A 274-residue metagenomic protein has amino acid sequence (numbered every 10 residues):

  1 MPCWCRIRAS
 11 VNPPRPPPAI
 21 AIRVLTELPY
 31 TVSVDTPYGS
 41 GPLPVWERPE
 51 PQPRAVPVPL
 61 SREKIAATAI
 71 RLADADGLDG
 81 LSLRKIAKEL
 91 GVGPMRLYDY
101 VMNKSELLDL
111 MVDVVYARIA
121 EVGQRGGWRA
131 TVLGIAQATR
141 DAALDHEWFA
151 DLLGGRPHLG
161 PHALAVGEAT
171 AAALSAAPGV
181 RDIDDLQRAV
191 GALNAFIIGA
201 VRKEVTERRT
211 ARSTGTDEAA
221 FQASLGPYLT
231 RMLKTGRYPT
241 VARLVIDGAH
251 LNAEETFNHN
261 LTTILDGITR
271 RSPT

Functional and structural regions predicted by a protein language model:
C3-S10, R15, R23: Low-acidity, Ser/Thr- and Arg-rich intrinsically disordered low-complexity segments
A21-L60, M232-I246: N-terminal intrinsically disordered/low-complexity leader segments
L28-T31, D35, R212, T216-T274: A structured, mid-to-C-terminal "fold-capping" secondary-structure block
K64, T68, L72-E106, L110: Helix-turn-helix
K64-R71, E106-V122, G134-A138, A165-A169: Alpha-helical structural segments
V112, R140-A171, K203-T210, P239-A242: Amphipathic alpha-helical segments used for helix-helix packing
A120-A165, I183-L186, V190-L193: Hydrophobic alpha-helical connector segments
V166-G226, A249, I268-S272: Hydrophobic alpha-helical bundle segments that form small-molecule/ligand-binding pockets
